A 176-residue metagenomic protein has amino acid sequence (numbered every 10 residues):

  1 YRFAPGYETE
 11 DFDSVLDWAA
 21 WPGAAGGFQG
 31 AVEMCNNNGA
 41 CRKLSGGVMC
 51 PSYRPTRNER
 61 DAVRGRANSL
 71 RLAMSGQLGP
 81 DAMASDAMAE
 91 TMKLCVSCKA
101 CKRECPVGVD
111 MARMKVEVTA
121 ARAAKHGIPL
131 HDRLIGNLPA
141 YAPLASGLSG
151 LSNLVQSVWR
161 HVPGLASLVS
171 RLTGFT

Functional and structural regions predicted by a protein language model:
Y1-P51, R57-D61, L70-M74, N153 (+2 more regions): Flexible inter-domain linker/hinge segments
Y1-T9, G46-A87, G108-R133: Non-heme iron-sulfur electron-transfer modules
N37-A40, S52-P55, S97-R103, V107: Short Cys/His-rich local motifs and their 1-3 flanking residues in nucleic-acid-associated proteins and small
G79-T176: Iron-sulfur-cluster electron-transfer modules
